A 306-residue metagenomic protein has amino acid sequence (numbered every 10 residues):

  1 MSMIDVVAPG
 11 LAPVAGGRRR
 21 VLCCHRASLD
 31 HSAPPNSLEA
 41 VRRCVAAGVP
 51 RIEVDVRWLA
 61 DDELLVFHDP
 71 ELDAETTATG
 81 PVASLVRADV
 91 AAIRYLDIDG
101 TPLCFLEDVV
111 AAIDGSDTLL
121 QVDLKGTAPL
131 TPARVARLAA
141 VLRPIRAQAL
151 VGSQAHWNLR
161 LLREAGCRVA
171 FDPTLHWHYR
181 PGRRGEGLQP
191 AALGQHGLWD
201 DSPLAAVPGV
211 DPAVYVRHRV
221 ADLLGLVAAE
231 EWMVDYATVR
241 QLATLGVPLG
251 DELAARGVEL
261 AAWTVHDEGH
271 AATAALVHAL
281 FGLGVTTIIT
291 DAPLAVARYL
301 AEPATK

Functional and structural regions predicted by a protein language model:
M1-K306: Phosphate-group recognition and catalysis centered on beta-loop-alpha active-site segments
